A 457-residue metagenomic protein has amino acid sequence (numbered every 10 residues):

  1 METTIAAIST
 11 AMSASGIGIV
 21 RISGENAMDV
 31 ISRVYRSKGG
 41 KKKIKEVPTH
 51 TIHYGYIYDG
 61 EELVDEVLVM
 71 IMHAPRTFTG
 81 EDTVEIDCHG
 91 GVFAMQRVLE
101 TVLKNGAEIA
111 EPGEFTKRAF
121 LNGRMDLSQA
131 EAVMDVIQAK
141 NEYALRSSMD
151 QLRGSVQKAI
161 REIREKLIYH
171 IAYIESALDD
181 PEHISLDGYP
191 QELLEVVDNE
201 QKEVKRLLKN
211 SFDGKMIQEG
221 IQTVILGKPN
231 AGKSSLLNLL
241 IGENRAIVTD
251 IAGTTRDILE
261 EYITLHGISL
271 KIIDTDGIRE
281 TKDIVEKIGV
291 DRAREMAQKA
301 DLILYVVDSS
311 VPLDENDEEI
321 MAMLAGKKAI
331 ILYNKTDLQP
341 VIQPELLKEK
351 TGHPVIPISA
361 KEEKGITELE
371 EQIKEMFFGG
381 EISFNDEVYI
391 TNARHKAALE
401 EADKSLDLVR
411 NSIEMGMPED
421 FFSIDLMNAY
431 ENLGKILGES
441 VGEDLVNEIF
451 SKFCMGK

Functional and structural regions predicted by a protein language model:
M1-R146, D150, G154, I330: A glycine-rich (often HGG/GG-containing) alpha/beta subdomain
E2-I8, M12, E142-T264, T281-D283 (+1 more regions): C-terminal-of-GTPase-core extension/linker across diverse P-loop GTPases
S15-I17, H50-I52, K299-I303, G326-A329 (+1 more regions): Short glycine-/polar-rich loops that comprise or flank the Walker A/P-loop and associated switch/sensor motifs
H53-D65, V69-H73, G253-T281, K299-L302: Switch I (G2) and immediately adjacent beta-strands of P-loop GTPase domains
E108, S269-K271, P354: Conserved beta-strand segments of alpha/beta enzyme cores
I241, D276-G277, D301, D308 (+1 more regions): Short glycine-/small-residue-rich Rossmann-like dinucleotide-binding loops
I272, V306, L332: Generic enzyme active-site microenvironment
E286-S310: Inter-motif core of Ras-like GTPase G domains
